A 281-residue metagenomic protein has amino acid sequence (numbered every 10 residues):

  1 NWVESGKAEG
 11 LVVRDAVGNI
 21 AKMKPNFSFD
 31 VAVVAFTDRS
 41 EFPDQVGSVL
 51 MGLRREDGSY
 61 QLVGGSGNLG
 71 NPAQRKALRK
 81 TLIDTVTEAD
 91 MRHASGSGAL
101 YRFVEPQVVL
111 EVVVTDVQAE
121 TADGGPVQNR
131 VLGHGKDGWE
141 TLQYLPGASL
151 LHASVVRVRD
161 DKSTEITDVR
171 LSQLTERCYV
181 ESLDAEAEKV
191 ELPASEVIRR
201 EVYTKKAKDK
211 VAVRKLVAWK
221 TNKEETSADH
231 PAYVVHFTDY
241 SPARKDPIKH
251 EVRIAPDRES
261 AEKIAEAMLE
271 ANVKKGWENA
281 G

Functional and structural regions predicted by a protein language model:
N1-F27, K80, T85, R92-A94: Amphipathic alpha-helical
V12, K22, A32, L50-G52 (+2 more regions): Structured core elements
R14-V17, P25, A35-T37, L53-R55 (+2 more regions): Short, structured patches in soluble enzyme cores that scaffold and shape functional sites
V17-I20, A32-R39, A94-G98: Glycine-rich, charged/polar anion/phosphate-binding loops that engage phosphate groups from diverse ligands
M23-A32, Q45, F103-Q107: Short coil-to-beta-strand transition motifs
A32, F36, S40-E41, V46-E56: Catalytic nucleophile-His microenvironment captured as a short glycine-rich beta-strand/loop that brackets
S59-V202, K206-K210, D229-A232, T238-G281: Intrinsically disordered, low-complexity regulatory tails
D209-T226: Amphipathic, interaction-prone secondary-structure segments
